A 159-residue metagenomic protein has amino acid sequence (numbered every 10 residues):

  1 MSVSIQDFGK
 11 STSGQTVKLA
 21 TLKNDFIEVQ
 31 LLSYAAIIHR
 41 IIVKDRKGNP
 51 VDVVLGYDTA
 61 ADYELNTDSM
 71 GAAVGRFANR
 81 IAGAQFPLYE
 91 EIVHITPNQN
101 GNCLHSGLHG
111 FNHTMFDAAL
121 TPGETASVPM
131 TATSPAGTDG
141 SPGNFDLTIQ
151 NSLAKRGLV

Functional and structural regions predicted by a protein language model:
M1-V159: Surface-exposed acidic/polar loop and edge beta-strand patches at domain peripheries
